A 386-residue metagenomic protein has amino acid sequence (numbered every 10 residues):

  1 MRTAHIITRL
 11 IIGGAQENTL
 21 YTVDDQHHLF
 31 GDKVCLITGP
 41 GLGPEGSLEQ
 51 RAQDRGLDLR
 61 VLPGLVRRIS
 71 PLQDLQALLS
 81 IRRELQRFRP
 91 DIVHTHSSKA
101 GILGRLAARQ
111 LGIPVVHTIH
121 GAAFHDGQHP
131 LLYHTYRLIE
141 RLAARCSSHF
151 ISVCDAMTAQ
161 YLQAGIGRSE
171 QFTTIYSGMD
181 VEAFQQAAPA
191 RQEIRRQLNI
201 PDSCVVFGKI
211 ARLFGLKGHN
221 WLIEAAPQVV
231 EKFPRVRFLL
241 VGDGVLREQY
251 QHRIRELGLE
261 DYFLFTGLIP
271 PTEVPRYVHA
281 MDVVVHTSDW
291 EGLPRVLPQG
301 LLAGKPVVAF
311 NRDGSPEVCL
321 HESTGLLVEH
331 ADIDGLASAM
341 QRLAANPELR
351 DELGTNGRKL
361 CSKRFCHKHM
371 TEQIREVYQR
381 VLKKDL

Functional and structural regions predicted by a protein language model:
H5-Q73, M157-Q160, V245-L246: N-terminal strand-loop element at the rim of the active site of nucleotide-sugar-dependent glycosyltransferases
Q16-Y21, V205-E231, V245-Q251, R295 (+1 more regions): A conserved mid-protein helix/loop that constitutes part of the nucleotide-sugar donor-binding site
I81, L85, L268-I269, R276-M281: Short alpha-helical donor nucleotide-sugar binding micro-motif in glycosyltransferases
C146-F172, M179-F184: A short, active-site helix/loop in glycosyltransferases that binds the activated sugar's phosphate group
R235, G335, R342, L349-R364 (+1 more regions): A short, well-ordered alpha-helix in the C-terminal region of glycosyltransferases
D289: Aromatic "clamp/platform" in nucleotide-sugar-dependent glycosyltransferases that forms part of the donor/acceptor
P306-A309, C319: Short hydrophobic beta-strand element within catalytic cores of glycosyltransferases and related nucleotide-activated
H321-E322, L326-I333, R342-P347: Conserved acidic donor-binding segment of nucleotide-sugar-dependent glycosyltransferases
